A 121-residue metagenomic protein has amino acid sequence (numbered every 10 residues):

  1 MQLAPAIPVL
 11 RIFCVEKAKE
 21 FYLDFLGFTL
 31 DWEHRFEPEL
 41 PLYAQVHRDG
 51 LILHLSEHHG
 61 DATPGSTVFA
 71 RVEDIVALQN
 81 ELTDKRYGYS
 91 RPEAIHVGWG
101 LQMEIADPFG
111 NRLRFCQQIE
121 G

Functional and structural regions predicted by a protein language model:
M1-K19, S66-V68, Q118-G121: N-terminal beta-strand motif that seeds the catalytic metal site of vicinal oxygen chelate
M1-P5, F13, F36-L53, E104 (+1 more regions): C-terminal "cap" of GNAT-fold acetyltransferases
I7, L26, R114: Short catalytic micro-motifs in class I SAM-dependent methyltransferases
V9-R11, T29-E37, A94-H96, E120-G121: Conserved catalytic-core motifs of GNAT/GCN5-like acyltransferases
C14-E16, V68-R112: Vicinal oxygen chelate
D24-L30, Y87: Conserved acetyl-CoA-binding loop of GNAT-fold acetyltransferases
D31-S66, L113-Q117: Conserved short beta-strand elements that form part of the metal-binding/catalytic scaffold of enzyme active sites
